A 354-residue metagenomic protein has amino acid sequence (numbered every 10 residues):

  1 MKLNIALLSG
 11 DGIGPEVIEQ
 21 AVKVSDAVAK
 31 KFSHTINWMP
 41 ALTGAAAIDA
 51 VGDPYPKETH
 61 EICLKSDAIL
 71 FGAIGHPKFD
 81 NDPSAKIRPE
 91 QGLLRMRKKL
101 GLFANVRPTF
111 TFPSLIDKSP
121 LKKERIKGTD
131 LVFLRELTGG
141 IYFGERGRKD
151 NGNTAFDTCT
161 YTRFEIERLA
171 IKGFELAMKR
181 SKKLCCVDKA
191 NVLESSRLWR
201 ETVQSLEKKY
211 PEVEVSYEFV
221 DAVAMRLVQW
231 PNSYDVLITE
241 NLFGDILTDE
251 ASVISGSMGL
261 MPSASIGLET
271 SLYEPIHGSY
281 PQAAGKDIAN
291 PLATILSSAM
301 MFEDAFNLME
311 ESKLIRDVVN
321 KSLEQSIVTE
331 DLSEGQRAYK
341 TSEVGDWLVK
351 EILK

Functional and structural regions predicted by a protein language model:
M1-I5: Extreme N-terminal starter segment of soluble prokaryotic enzymes
A6-K23, V28-A29, N151-D221, S233: Glycine-rich phosphate/diphosphate-binding loop of Rossmann-like nucleotide-binding domains
D11-G14, D67, L134, G173 (+4 more regions): Buried hydrophobic positions in well-ordered alpha/beta secondary-structure cores of metabolic enzymes
S33-K57, M225-L227: N-terminal beta-loop-helix "entrance" segment that forms/cooperates in small-molecule cofactor or anionic ligand
A45-I48, I87, V228-I327: Glycine-rich phosphate/nucleotide-binding loop
D49-F156, L242: N-terminal glycine-rich phosphate/adenylate-binding segment common to multiple enzyme folds
T138-G139, F143-R180, L184, A190-V192 (+2 more regions): Glycine-rich phosphate/pyrophosphate-binding loop and the adjoining helix
N191, W199-R200, L206-G259, I352: Accessory "access/gating" subregions that flank catalytic or transport cores
